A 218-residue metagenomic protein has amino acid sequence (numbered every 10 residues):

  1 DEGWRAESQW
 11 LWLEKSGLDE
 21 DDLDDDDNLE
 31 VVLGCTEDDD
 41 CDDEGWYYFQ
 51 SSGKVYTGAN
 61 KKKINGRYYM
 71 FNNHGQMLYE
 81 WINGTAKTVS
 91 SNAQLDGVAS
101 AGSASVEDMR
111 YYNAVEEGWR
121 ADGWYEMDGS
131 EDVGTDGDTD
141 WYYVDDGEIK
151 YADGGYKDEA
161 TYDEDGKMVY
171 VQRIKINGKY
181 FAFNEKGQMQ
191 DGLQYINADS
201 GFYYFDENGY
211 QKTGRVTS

Functional and structural regions predicted by a protein language model:
D1-S218: Extracellular adhesion/carbohydrate-binding repeat motifs centered on closely spaced tryptophans
